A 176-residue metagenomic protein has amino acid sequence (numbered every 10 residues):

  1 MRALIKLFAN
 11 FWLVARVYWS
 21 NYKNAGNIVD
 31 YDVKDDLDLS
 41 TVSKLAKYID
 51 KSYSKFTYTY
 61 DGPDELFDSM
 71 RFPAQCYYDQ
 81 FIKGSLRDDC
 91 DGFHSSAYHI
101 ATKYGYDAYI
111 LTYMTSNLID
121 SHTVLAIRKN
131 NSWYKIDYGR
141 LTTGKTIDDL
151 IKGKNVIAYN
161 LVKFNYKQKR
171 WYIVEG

Functional and structural regions predicted by a protein language model:
M1-G176: A structural boundary/capping signal
